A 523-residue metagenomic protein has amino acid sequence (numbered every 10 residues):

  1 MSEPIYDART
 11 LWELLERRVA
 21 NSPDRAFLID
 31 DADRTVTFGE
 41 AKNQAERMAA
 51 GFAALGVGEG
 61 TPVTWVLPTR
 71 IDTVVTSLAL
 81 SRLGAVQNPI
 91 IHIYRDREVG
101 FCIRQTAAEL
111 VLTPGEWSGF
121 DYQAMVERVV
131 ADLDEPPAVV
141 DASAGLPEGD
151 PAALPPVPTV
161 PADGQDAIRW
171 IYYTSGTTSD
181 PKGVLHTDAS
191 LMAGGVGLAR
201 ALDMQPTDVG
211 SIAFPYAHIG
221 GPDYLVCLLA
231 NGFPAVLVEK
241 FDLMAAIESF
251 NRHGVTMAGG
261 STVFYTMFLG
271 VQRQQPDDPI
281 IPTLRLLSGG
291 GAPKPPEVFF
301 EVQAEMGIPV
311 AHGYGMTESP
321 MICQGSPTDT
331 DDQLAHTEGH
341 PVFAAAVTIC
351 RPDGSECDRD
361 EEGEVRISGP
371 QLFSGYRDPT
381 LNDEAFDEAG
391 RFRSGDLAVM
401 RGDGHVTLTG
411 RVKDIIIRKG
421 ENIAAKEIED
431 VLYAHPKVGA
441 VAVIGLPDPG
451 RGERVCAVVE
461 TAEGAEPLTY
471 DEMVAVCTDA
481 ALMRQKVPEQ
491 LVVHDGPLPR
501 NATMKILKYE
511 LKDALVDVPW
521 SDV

Functional and structural regions predicted by a protein language model:
E3-A8, E16, D24-R70, V74-L78 (+3 more regions): Conserved AMP-binding/adenylate-forming core of the ANL superfamily
A8, P23-A26, D141, P151-Y173 (+3 more regions): Conserved pre-ATP/AMP-binding loop-to-beta segment of ANL
L55, A85-G149, E463: Structural core segment of the AMP-binding/adenylate-forming
Y94, G100-C102, V111-T113, A258 (+5 more regions): AMP-binding/adenylate-forming catalytic core of the ANL superfamily
M192-V209, Y216-M257, V271-Q272: Conserved AMP-binding/adenylation subdomain of ANL enzymes
A230, R252-G260, L269-Q333, A346 (+1 more regions): Gly/Ser/Thr-rich phosphate-binding loop
H340-A344, S355-A385, I423: Conserved ATP/PPi-binding loop(s) of AMP-dependent carboxylate-activating enzymes
L482-T503, D522: AMP-binding/adenylate-forming catalytic domain of the ANL superfamily
